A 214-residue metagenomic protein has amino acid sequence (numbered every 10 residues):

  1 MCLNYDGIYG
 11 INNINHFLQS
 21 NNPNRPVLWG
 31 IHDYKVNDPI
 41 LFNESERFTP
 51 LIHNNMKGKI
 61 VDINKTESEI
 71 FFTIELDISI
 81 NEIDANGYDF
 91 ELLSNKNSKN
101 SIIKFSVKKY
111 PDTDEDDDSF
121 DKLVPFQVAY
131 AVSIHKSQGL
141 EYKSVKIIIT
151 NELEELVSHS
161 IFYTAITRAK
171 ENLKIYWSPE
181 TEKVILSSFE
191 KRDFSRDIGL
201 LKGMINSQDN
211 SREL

Functional and structural regions predicted by a protein language model:
M1-E180, V184-L214: Core RecA-like ATPase module of SF1/SF2 helicases and allied nucleic-acid translocases
